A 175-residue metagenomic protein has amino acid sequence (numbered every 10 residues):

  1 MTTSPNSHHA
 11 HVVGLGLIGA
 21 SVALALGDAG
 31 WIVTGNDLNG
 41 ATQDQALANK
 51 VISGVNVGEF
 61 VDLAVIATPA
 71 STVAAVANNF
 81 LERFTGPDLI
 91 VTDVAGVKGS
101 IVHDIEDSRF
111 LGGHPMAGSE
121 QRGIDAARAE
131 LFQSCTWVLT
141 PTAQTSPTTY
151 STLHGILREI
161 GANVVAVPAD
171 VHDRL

Functional and structural regions predicted by a protein language model:
M1-V55, L63: NAD(P)+-binding Rossmann beta1-loop-alpha1 motif at the extreme N-terminus of oxidoreductases
H9, I32, D88, R109 (+2 more regions): Residues at the starts of beta-strands that form the adenosine-phosphate
Q45, D62-A64, V102-H103, E120-D125 (+1 more regions): Short, charged, surface-exposed secondary-structure boundary motifs
E59-F60, S134: Alpha-helix C-terminal capping/helix-to-coil transition sites in glycosyltransferase folds
A64-V65, T92: N-terminal Rossmann-like NAD(P) cofactor-binding module of classical short-chain dehydrogenase/reductase
A67-P69, A95, H114, P141: Glycine-rich, N-terminal phosphate-binding loop of Rossmann-like dinucleotide-binding domains
V76-A126: Rossmann-like NAD(P)(H) cofactor-binding subdomain of soluble oxidoreductases
L131-L175: Internal alpha-helical scaffold of NAD(P)-dependent oxidoreductase catalytic cores
